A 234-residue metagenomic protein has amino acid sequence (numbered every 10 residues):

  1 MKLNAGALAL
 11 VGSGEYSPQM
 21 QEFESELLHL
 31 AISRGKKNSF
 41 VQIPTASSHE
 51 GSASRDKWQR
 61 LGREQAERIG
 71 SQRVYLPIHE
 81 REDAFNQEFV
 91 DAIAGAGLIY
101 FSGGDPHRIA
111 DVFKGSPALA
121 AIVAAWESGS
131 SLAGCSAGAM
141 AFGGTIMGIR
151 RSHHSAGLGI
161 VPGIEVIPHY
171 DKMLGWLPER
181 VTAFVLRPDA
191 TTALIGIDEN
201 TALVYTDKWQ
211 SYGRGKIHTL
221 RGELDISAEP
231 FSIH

Functional and structural regions predicted by a protein language model:
M1-K37, A46-D56, R60, E64-Q65 (+2 more regions): C-terminal and late-domain segments of enzyme folds
L10, V74-L76, Y100-F101, L132-C135 (+1 more regions): General beta-strand structural signal in soluble alpha/beta enzymes
G14-Y16, L76-E80, I109-V112, K172-M173: Short, flexible loop segments at the rims of nucleotide/cofactor-binding pockets, characterized by
F40, I99, S136, V166 (+1 more regions): A residue-level signal for conserved active-site and pocket-lining positions in enzyme catalytic cores
S47-R108: Portal/gating segments that form or line small-molecule/metal binding sites
G70, A96, G129, V161-P162 (+1 more regions): Short, well-ordered alpha-helix to beta-strand connector turns
S102, R108-E179: Class I SAM-dependent methyltransferase SAM-binding "motif I" and its flanking Rossmann-like core
